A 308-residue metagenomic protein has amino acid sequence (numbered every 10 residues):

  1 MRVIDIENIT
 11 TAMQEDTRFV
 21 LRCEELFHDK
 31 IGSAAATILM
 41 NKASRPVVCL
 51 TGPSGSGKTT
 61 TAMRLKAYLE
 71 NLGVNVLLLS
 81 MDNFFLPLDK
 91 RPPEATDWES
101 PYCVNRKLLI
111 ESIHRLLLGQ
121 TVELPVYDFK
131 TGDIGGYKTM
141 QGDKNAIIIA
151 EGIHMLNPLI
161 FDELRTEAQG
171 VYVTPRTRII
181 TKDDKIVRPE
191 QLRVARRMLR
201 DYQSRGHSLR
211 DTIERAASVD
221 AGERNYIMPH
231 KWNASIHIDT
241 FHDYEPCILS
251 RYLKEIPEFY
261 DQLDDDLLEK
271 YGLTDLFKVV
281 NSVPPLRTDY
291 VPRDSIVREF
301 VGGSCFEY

Functional and structural regions predicted by a protein language model:
M1-S33: Charged, amphipathic alpha-helical linker segments immediately N-terminal to NTP-binding catalytic cores
D16, L21, D162-Y308: Conserved NTP phosphate-binding and transfer environment spanning the P-loop NTPase/kinase superfamily
V48-L50: Hydrophobic anchor at the beta1->P-loop junction of P-loop NTPases
G55: Walker A (P-loop) phosphate-binding loop of P-loop NTPases
K58: Conserved lysine of the Walker
A67-L77: Post-Walker A helix-loop "phosphate-sensing" segment adjacent to the P-loop in P-loop NTPases
L77-L79, L86-G132, I147: Conserved nucleotide-sensing/catalytic segment adjacent to the nucleotide-binding pocket in NTP-handling enzymes
